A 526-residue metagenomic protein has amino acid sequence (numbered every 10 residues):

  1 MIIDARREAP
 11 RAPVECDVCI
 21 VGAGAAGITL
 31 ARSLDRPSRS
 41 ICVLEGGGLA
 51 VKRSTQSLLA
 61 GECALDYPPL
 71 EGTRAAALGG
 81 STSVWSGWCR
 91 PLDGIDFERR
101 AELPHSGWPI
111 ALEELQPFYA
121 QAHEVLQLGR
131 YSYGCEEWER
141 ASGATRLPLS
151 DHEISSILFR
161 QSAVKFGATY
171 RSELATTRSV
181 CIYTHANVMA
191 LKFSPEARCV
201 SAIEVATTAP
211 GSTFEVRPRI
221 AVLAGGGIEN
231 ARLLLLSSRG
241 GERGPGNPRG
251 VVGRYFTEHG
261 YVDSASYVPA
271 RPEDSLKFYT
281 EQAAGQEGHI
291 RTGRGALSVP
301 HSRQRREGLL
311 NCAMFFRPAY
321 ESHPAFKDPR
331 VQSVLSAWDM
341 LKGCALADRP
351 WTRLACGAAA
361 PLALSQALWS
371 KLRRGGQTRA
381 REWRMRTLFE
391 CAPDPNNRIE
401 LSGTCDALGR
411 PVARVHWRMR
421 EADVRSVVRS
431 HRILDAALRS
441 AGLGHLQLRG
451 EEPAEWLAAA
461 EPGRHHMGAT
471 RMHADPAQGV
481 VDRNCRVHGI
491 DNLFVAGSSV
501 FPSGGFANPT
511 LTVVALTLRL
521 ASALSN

Functional and structural regions predicted by a protein language model:
M1-V18, R36-P37, L518, N526: Extreme N-terminal leader/targeting segments of oxidoreductases
P10-A26, C42, L223: Beta1/beta-strand and adjacent pyrophosphate-binding region of the FAD-binding site in flavoprotein oxidoreductases
R36, L49-A50, S57-L58, E71-G72 (+6 more regions): Glycine-rich loop(s) and the adjacent beta-strand/alpha-helix scaffold that form part
R39-E45: Short beta-strand "acidic-cap" motif of Rossmann-like dinucleotide-binding folds
A60-C135, A392-S402, A407: Redox-cofactor-proximal catalytic regions of oxidoreductases
A101-P104, W108-A202, A459-P462, R471: Conserved redox-cofactor binding core of oxidoreductases
Y183-E196, A367-E400, L408-S503, T510: A glycine-rich dinucleotide-binding beta-alpha-beta segment and adjacent secondary-structure elements that constitute
I220, A224, A231-R379: Mid-to-C-terminal "cap/lid" subdomains and adjacent gly/pro-rich loops that border and regulate access to redox
